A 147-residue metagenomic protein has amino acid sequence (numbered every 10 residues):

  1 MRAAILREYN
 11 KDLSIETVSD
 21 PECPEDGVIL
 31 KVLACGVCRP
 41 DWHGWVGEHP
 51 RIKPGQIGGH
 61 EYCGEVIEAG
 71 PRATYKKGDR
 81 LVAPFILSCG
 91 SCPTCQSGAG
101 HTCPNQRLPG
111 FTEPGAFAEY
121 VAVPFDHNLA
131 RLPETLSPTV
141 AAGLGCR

Functional and structural regions predicted by a protein language model:
I5-D12: Extracellular beta-rich ligand/substrate-recognition surface
D12-I15, G115: Residues that act as N-cap/strand-start positions at coil-to-secondary-structure junctions
P21-C35, E48-P93, P133-T135: Glycine-rich beta-strand-centered segment in the early N-terminal region that forms part of a ligand/cofactor-binding
P40-W45: Cytochrome P450 core scaffold surrounding the K-helix E-X-X-R motif and the conserved "meander" helix-loop region
C89-R147: NAD(P)H dinucleotide-binding glycine-rich loop of Rossmann-like/cofactor-binding domains, especially the beta1-alpha1
